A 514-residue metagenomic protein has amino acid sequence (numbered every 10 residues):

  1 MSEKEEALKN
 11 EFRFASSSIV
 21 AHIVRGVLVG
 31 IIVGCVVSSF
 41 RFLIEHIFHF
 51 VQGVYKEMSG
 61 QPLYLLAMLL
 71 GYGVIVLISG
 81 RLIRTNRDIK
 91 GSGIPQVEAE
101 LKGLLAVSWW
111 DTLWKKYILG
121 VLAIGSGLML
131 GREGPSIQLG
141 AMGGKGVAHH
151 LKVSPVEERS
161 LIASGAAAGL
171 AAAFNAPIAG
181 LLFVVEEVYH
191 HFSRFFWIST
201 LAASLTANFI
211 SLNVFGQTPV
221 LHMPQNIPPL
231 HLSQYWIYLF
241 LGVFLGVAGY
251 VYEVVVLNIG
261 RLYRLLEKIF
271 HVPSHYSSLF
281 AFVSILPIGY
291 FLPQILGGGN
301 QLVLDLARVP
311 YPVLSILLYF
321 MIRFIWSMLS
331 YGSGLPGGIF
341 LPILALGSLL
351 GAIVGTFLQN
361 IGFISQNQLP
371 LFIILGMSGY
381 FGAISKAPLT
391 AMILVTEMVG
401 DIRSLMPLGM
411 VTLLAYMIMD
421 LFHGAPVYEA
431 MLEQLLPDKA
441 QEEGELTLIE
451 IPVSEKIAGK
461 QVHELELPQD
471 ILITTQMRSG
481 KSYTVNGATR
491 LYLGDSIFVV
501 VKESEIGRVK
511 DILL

Functional and structural regions predicted by a protein language model:
M1-Q434, K439, E445, R478-K481 (+2 more regions): Alpha-helical transmembrane segments and immediately membrane-proximal extracytoplasmic
E445-P452: Short glycine-/aliphatic-rich beta-strand segments at the starts of folded cytosolic domains
V453, I457-V509, L513: Cytosolic Rossmann-like ligand/nucleotide-binding regulatory domains
